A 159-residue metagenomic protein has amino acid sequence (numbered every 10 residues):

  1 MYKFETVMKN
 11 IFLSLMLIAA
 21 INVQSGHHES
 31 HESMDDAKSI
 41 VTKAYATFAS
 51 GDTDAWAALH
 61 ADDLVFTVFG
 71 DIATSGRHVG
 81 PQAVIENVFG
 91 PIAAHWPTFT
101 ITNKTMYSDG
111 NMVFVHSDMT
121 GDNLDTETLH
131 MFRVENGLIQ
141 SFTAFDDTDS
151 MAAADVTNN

Functional and structural regions predicted by a protein language model:
M1-I11: Positively charged n-region of N-terminal signal peptides that target proteins for export
N10, N22-D54, A58, A153-N159: Short, low-complexity N-terminal intrinsically disordered segments enriched in polar/charged residues
I11-A19: Sec-dependent N-terminal signal peptides
A58-T105: A solvent-exposed, acidic/Ser-Thr-rich amphipathic alpha-helical stretch
L59-H60, S108-M112, F132-Q140: Short, solvent-exposed coil/turn segments at beta-strand boundaries
F99-I101, L124-H130: Short, surface-exposed coil-to-beta transition loops
V115-D122: Short beta-strand segments that buttress and anchor functional surface loops
T128-A153: Short beta-strand edge/turn micro-motifs at domain boundaries
